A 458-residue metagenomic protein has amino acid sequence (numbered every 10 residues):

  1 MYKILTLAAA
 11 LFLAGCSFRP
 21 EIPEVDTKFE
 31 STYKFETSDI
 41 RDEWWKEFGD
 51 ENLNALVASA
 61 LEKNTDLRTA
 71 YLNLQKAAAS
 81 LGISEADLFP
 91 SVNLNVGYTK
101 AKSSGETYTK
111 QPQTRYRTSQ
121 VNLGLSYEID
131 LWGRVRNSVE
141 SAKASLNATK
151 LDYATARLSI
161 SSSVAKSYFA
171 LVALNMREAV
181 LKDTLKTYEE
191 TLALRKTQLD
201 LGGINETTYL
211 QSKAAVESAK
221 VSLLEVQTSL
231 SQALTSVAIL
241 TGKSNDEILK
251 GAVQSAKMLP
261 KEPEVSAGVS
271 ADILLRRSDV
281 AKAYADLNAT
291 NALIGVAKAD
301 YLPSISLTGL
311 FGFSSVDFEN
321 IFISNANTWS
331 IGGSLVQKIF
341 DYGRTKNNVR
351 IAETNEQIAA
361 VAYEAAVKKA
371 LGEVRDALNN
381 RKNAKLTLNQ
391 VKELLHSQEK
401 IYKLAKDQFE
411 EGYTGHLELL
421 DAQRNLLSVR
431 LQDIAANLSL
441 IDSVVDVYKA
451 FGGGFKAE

Functional and structural regions predicted by a protein language model:
M1-E62, K143, Q227-L275, D317 (+1 more regions): Terminal intrinsically disordered/low-complexity segments used for targeting and assembly
F18, E43, G49-E51, L56 (+6 more regions): Small/polar-residue-enriched beta-strand and adjacent coil segments characteristic of outer-membrane beta-barrel
E62-T65, G372: Surface-exposed, polar/charged faces of alpha-helical domains in mature secreted/periplasmic/lumenal proteins
K63-N64, L201, E411: Charged, alpha-helical scaffolding/interaction elements associated with membrane systems
T69-S84, A156, I160-D183, T187-E190 (+6 more regions): Amphipathic alpha-helical coiled-coil segments
D200-S229: Repeat-solenoid scaffold signature
N205, S244, T414-G415, G454: Short coil/turn motifs that cap or connect alpha-helices
Q211, L275-R276, D421: Phosphate-coordinating loops and pocket residues in cytosolic domains that bind phosphorylated ligands
